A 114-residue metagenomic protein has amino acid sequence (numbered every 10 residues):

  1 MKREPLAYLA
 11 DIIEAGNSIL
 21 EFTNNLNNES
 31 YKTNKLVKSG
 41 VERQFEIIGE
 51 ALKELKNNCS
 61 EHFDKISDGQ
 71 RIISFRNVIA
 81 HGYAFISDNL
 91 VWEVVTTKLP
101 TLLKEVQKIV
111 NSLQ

Functional and structural regions predicted by a protein language model:
M1-Q114: Solvent-exposed interaction patches of small proteins and small membrane subunits
